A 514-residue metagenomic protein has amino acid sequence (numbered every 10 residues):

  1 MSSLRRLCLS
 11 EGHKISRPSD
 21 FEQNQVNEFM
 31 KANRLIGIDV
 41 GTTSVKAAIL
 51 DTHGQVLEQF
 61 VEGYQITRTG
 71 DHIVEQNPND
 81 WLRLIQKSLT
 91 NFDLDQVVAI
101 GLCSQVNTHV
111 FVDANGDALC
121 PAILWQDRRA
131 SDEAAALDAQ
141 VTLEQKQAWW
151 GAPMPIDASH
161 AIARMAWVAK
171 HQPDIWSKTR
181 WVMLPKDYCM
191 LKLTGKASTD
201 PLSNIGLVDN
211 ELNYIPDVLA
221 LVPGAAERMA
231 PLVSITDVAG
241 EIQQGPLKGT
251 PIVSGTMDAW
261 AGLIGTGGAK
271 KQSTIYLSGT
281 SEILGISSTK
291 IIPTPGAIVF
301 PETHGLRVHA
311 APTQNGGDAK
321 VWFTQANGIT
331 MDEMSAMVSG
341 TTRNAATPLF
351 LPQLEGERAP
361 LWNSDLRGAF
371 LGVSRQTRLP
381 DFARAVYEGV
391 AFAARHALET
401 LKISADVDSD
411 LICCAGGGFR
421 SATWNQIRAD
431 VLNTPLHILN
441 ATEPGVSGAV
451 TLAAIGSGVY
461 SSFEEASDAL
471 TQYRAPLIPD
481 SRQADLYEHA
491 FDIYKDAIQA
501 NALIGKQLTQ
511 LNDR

Functional and structural regions predicted by a protein language model:
L4, C8-L9, K14-R17, F21-C120 (+5 more regions): N-terminal glycine/serine-rich phosphate-binding loop of ATP-dependent small-molecule kinases, especially carbohydrate
V40-T42, Q147-A259, E355, A383: Gly/Ser/Thr-rich active-site cleft segment
T90-I162: Active-site phosphate-binding/coordination module
A135, D258-G265, A311-Q314, K320-T324 (+4 more regions): Glycine-rich phosphate-binding/hydrolytic loop that grips phosphoryl groups
A148-G151, A169-Q172, L191, G195-K196 (+4 more regions): A short helix-loop
G206-R307, N315, F419-T423, R428: ATP-dependent carbohydrate kinase catalytic cores
A326, G458-R514: Acidic, glycine/GT-rich loop-and beta-edge segments that sit at the periphery of enzyme/chaperone cores
N344-N440: Activation-segment/catalytic-loop signature of the eukaryotic protein kinase fold
